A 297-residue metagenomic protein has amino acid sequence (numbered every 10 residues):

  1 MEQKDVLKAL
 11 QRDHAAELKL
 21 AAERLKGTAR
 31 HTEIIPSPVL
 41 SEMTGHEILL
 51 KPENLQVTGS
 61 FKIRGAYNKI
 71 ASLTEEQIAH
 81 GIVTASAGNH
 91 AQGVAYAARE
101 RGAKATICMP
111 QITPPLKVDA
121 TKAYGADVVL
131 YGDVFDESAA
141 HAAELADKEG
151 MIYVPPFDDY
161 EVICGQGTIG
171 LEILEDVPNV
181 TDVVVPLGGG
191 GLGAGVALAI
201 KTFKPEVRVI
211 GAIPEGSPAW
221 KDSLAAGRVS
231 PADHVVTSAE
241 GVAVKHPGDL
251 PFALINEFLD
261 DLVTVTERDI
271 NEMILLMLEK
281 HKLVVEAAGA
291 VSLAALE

Functional and structural regions predicted by a protein language model:
M1-E297: PLP-dependent amino-acid enzyme catalytic core
